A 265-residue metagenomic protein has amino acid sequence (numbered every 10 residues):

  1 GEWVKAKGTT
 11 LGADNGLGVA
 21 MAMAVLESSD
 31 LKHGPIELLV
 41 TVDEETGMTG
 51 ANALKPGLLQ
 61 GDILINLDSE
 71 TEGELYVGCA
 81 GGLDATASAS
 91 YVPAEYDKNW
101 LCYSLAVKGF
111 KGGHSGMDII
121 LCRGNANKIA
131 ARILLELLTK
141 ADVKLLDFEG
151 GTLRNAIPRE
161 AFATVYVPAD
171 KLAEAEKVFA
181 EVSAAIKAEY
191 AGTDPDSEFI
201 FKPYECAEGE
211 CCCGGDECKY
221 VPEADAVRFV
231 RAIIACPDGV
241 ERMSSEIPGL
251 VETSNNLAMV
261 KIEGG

Functional and structural regions predicted by a protein language model:
G1-T9, K111-G113: Glycine/charged-rich beta-loop-alpha catalytic/anionic-binding loops adjacent to active sites
K5-K98, C122, L146, S244 (+2 more regions): Acidic/histidine-rich catalytic neighborhood of metal-dependent amide-processing enzymes
G78, E95-W100, I119-E149, A169-S254: Acidic-enriched catalytic cores of C-N bond-cleaving enzymes acting on peptides and small amides
L83-A87, L101-G124: Short glycine-/aliphatic-rich beta-strand segments at the starts of folded cytosolic domains
A89, V107-G109, V165-A169: Short beta-strand-to-loop capping motifs
G113-G116, E149-E160: A structural signal for small-residue-enriched, beta-sheet-centric alpha/beta enzyme cores and oligomeric scaffold folds
R154-T164, K219-A224: Short glycine/threonine-rich loop-to-helix capping motif typified by GTGT followed within a few residues by an Asp-Pro
E252-G265: Substrate-recognition/cap regions that form aromatic- and gly/pro-loop-enriched pockets for small-molecule ligands
